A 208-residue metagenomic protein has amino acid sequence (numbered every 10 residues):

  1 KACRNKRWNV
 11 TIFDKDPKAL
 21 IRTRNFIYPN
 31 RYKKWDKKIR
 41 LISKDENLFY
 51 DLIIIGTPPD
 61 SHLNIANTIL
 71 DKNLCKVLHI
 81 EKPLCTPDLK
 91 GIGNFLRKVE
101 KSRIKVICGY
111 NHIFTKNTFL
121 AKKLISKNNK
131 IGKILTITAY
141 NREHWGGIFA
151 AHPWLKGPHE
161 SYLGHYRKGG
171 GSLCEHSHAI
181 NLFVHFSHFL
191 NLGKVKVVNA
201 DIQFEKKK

Functional and structural regions predicted by a protein language model:
K1-K33: N-terminal Rossmann-like dinucleotide-binding module
N9-T11, I107, T138: A structural signal for isolated positions on well-ordered beta-strands in alpha/beta enzyme cores
R22, L52, N64, T68 (+4 more regions): Alpha-helical elements of Rossmann-like donor-binding domains used by nucleotide-donor carbohydrate transfer enzymes
W35-Y50: Short acidic low-complexity segments
L52, L63-I113, N129: Beta-strand-loop-alpha-helix segment that lines the small-molecule cofactor/substrate pocket of alpha/beta enzymes
I55-D60: N-terminal glycine-rich "phosphate-gripper" loop used for MgATP/nucleotide binding and carboxylate activation
T115-K207: Predominantly a Rossmann-like dinucleotide-binding segment in NAD(P)-dependent oxidoreductases
